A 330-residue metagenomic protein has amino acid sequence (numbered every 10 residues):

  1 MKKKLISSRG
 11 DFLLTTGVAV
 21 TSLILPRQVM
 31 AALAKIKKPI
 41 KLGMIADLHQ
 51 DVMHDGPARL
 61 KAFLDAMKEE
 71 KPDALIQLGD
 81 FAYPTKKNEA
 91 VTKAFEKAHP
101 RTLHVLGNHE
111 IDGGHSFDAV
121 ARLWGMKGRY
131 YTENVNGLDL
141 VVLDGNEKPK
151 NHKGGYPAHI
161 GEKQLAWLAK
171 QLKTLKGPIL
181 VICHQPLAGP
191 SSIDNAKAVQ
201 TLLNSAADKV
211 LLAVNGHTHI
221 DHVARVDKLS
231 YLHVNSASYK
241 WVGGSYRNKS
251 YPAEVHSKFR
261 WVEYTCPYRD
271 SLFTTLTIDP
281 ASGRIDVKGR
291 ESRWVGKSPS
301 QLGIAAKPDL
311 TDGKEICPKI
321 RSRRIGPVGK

Functional and structural regions predicted by a protein language model:
M1-V20, I24: N-terminal secretory signal peptides and thylakoid transit peptides that target proteins across membranes
T15-G17, L25-A90, G189: N-terminal active-site segment of His-dependent metallophosphoesterases
I36, H256-K330: A short C-terminal boundary segment appended to hydrolase-like catalytic domains
I40, D73, Y130, L138 (+1 more regions): Alpha/beta-hydrolase fold active-site loops
I45-A46, L75-D80, L103-N108, L180-C183 (+2 more regions): Active-site neighborhood of phospho(di)ester-bond hydrolases with catalytic His/Asp-centered motifs
K86-T174, A198-L211, I220-E263, P267-Y268 (+1 more regions): Extended active-site neighborhood of metal-dependent phosphoesterases/phosphodiesterases
G145, I182-P186, H217-T218, R290-E291: Short, well-ordered beta-to-alpha junction loops that form the rim of enzyme active sites and present histidine/acidic
L172-P190: Short acidic, glycine-rich surface-loop motifs adjacent to enzyme active sites
